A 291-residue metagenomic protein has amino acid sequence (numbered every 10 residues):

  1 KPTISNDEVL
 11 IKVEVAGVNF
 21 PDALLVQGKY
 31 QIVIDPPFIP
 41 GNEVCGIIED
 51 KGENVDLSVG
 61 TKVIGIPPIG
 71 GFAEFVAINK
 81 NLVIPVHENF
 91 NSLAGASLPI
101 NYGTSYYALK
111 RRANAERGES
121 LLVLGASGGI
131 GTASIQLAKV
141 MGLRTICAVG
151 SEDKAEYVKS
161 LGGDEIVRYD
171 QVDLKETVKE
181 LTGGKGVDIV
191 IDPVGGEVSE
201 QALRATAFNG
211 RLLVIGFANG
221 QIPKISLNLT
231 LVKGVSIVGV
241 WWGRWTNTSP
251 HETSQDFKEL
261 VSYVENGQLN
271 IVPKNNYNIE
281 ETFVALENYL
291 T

Functional and structural regions predicted by a protein language model:
P2-V18, K29-G70: Glycine-rich beta-strand-centered segment in the early N-terminal region that forms part of a ligand/cofactor-binding
V15, L24, K62-G125: NAD(P)H dinucleotide-binding glycine-rich loop of Rossmann-like/cofactor-binding domains, especially the beta1-alpha1
L57-S58, A115, T206: Short, well-ordered loop/turn sites that connect or cap secondary structure elements
K62, S120, R144, G210-R211 (+1 more regions): Short glycine-centered segments of the SAM/dcSAM-binding site in methyltransferase folds
G71-E74, G150-Y157, I222-L227: Short, glycine/polar-rich helix-capping loops at beta-to-alpha or helix-loop-helix junctions that flank or form
A96-V172: Mid-domain Rossmann-like dinucleotide-binding core that forms the NAD(H)/NADP(H) cofactor-binding site
L161, E165-V238: Glycine-rich cofactor phosphate-binding loops and adjacent beta1-alpha1 units of small-molecule cofactor enzyme domains
P250-T291: C-terminal hydrophobic helical "lid"/dimerization subdomain of Rossmann-like NAD(P)H-dependent oxidoreductases
